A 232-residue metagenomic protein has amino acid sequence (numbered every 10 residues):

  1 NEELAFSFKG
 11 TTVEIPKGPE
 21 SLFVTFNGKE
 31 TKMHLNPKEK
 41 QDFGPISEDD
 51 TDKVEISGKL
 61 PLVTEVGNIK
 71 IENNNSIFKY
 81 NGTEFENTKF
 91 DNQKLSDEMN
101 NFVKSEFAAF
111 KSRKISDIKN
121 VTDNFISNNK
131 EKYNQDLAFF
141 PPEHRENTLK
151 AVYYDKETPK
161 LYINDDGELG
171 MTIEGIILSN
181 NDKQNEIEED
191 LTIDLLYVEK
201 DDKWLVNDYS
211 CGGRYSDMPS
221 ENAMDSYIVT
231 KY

Functional and structural regions predicted by a protein language model:
N1, T88-T148, S216-P219, K231-Y232: Core segments of small alpha/beta cavity-forming domains
N1-T64, K160-Y232: Exposed beta-sheet edge and beta->alpha loop/turn motif
E3-K9, E30, P45, E65-S112: Short, low-complexity N-terminal intrinsically disordered segments enriched in polar/charged residues
F26, K32-P37, N68-N73, I118 (+1 more regions): Short, charge-rich amphipathic segments
E48-T51, E55-V66, I77-K79, N129-L137: Charged, low-complexity, helix/coiled-coil-prone segments
N134, P141, E157-P159, G175: Short, flexible coil/linker elements and helix-boundary hinge sites characteristic of intrinsically disordered
N147-Y154, N181-Q184: Glycine-rich, small/hydroxylated-residue low-complexity segments
K150-N164: Short amphipathic beta-strand and strand-loop transition segments with alternating hydrophobic
